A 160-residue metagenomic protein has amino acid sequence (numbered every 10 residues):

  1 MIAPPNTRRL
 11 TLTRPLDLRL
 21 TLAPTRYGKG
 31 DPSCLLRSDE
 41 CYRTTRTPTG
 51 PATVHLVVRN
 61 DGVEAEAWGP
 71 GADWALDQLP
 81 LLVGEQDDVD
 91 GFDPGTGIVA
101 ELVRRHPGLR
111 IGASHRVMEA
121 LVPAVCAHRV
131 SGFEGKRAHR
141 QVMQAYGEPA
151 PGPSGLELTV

Functional and structural regions predicted by a protein language model:
M1-V160: HhH-family (HhH-GPD) DNA N-glycosylase catalytic core used in base-excision repair
